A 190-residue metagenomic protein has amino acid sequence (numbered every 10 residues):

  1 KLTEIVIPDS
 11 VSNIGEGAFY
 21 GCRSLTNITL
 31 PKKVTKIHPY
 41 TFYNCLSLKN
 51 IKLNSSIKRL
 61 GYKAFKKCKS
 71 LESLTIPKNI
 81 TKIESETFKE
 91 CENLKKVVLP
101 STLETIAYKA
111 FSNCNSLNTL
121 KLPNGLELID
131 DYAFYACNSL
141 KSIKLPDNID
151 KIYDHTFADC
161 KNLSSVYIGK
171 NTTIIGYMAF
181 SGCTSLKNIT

Functional and structural regions predicted by a protein language model:
K1-N13, R23-K36, L46-R59, K69-K82 (+5 more regions): Structural signature of tandem-repeat unit edges
